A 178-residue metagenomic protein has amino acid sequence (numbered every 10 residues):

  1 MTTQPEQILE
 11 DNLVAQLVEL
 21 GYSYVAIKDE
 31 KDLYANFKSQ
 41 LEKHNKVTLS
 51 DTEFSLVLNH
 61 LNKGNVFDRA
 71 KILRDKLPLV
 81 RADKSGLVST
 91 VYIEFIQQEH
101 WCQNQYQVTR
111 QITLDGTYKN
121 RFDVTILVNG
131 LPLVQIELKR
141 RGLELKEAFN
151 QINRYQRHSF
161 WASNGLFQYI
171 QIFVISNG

Functional and structural regions predicted by a protein language model:
M1-G178: An alpha-helical interface "stripe"
